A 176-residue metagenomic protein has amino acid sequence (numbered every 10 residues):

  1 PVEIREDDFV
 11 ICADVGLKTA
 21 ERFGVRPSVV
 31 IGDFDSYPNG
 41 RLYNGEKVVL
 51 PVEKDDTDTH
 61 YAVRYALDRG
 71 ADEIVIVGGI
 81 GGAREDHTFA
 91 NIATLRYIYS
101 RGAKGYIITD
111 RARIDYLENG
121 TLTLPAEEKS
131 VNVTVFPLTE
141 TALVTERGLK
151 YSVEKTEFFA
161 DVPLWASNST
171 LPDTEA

Functional and structural regions predicted by a protein language model:
P1-R41: N-terminal beta-strand-loop-alpha-helix module at the start of alpha/beta ligand-binding or catalytic domains
I11-A13, G32, V48-V49, G78 (+1 more regions): General beta-strand structural signal in soluble alpha/beta enzymes
K47-R69: Short phosphate-binding loop-to-helix
I80-D86, R113: Gly/Ser/Thr-rich loops at beta-strand to alpha-helix junctions that form or flank small-molecule/cofactor-binding
E85-R96: Short Gly/Thr/Asp-enriched flexible loops that form oxyanion-binding sites at enzyme active sites
Y97-R113: Short, acidic/small-residue loops that bind anionic groups at enzyme active sites
A112, L117-A176: Long, charged alpha-helical interface segments
